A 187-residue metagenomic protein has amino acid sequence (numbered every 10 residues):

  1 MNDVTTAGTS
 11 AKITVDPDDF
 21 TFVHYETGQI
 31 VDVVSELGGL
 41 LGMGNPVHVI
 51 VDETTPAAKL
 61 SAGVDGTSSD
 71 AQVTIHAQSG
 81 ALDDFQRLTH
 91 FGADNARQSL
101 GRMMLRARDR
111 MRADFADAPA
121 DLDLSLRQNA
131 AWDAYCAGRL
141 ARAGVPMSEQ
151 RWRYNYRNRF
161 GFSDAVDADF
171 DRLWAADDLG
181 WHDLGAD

Functional and structural regions predicted by a protein language model:
N2-G80, G138-R139, A143-V145: Auxiliary, metal-adjacent structural segments of Zn-dependent hydrolase domains
A81-S99: Short pre-active-site segment immediately N-terminal to the catalytic Zn-binding motif
L88, D117-A118: N-terminal, positively charged nucleic-acid-binding surface of large information/translation enzymes
D94-F115: Active-site recognition of the HExxH zinc-binding catalytic motif
D109-A113, L140-V145, D178: Hydrophobic/aromatic-lined pockets within catalytic cores
A120-N155: Post-HExxH zinc-binding segment in Zn-dependent metallohydrolases
R159-D187: Pan-zinc metallopeptidase signature
